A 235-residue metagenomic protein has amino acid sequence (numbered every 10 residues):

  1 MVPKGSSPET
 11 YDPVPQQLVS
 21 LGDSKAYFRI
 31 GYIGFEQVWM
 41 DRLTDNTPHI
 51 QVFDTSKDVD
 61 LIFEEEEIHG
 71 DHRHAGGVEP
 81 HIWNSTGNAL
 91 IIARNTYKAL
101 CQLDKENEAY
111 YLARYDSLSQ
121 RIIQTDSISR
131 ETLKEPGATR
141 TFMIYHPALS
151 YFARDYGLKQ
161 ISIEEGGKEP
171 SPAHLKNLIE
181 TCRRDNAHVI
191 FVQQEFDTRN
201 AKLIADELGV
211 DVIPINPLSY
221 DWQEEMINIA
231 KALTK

Functional and structural regions predicted by a protein language model:
M1-K235: Extracytoplasmic metal-acquisition and chelation regions
